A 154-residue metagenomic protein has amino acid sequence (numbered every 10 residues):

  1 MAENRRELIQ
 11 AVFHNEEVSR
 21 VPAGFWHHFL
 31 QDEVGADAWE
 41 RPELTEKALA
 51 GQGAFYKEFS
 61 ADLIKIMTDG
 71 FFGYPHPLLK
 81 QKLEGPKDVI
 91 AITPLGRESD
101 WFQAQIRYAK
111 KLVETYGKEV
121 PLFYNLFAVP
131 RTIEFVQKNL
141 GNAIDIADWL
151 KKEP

Functional and structural regions predicted by a protein language model:
M1-L78, R107, K111: N-terminal basic, low-complexity leaders that serve as flexible interaction/assembly modules and, when applicable, as
H76-P154: Active-site-proximal, glycine-rich beta->alpha crossover segments in alpha/beta enzymes that shape flexible
